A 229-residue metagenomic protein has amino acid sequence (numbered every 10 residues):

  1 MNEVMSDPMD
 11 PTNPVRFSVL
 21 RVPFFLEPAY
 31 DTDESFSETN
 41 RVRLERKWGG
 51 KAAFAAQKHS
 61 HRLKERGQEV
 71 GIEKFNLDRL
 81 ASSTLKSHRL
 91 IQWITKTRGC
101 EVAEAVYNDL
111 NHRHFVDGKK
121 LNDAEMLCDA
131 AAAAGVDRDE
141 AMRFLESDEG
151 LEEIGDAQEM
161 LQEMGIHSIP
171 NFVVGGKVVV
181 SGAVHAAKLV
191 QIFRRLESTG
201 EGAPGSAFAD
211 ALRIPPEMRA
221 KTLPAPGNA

Functional and structural regions predicted by a protein language model:
M1-D10, R21-V22, Q92-A229: C-terminal cap of thioredoxin/glutaredoxin-like
N2-H114: Structural alpha/beta surface segment adjacent to cysteine/selenocysteine redox centers across thiol/disulfide enzymes
